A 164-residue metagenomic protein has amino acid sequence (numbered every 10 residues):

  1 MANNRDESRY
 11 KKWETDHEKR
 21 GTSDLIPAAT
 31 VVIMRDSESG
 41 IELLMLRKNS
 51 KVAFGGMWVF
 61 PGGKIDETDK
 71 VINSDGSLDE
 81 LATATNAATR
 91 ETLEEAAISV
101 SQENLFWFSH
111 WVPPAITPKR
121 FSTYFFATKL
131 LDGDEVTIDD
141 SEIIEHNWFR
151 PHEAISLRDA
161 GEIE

Functional and structural regions predicted by a protein language model:
M1-E164: N-terminal leader/linker segments that precede catalytic domains of diphosphate-processing enzymes
